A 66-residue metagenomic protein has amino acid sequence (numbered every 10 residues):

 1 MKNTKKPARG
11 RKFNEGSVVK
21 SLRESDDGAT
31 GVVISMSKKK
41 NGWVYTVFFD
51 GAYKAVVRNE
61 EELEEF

Functional and structural regions predicted by a protein language model:
K2-N3, G10-F66: Basic/aromatic-rich interaction segments and small domains that mediate binding to polyanionic partners
